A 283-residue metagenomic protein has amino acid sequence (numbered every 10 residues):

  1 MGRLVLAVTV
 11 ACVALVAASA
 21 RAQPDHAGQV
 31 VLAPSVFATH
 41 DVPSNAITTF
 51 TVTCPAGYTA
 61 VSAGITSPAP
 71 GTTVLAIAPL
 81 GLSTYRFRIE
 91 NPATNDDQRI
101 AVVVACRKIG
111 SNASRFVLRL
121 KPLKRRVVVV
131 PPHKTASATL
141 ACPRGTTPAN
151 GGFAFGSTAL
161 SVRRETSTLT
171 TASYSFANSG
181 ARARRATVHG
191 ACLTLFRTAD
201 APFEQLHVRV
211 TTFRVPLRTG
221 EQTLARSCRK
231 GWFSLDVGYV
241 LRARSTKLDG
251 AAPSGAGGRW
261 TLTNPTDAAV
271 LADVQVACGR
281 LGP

Functional and structural regions predicted by a protein language model:
M1-L4: Positively charged n-region of N-terminal signal peptides that target proteins for export
A7-V16: Bacterial N-terminal signal peptides
A18-A22: Sec/Tat signal peptide C-region and signal peptidase I cleavage site
Q23-P283: Extracellular attachment/recognition segments
